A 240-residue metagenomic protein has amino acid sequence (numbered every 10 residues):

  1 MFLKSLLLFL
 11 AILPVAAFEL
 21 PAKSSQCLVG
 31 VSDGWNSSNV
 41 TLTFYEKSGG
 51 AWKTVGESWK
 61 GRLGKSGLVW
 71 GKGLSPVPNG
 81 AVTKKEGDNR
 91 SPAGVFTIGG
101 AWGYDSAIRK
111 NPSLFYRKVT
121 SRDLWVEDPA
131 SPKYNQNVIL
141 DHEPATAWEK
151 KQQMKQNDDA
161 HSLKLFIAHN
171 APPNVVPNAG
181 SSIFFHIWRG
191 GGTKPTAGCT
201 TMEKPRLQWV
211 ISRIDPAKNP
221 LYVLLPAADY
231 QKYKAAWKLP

Functional and structural regions predicted by a protein language model:
F2-L13: Sec-dependent N-terminal signal peptides
A16-A197, P205-P240: Cell wall/extracellular polymer interaction/catalysis modules
M202: A conserved hydrophobic position in a structured secondary element of the catalytic/binding core that shapes
